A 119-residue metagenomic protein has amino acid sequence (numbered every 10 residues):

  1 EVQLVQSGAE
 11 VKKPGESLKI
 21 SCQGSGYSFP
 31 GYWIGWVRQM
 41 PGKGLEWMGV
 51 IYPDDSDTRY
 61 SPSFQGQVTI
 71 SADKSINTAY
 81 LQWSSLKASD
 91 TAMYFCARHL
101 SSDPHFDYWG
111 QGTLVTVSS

Functional and structural regions predicted by a protein language model:
E1-S119: Extracellular domains of the immunoglobulin superfamily
